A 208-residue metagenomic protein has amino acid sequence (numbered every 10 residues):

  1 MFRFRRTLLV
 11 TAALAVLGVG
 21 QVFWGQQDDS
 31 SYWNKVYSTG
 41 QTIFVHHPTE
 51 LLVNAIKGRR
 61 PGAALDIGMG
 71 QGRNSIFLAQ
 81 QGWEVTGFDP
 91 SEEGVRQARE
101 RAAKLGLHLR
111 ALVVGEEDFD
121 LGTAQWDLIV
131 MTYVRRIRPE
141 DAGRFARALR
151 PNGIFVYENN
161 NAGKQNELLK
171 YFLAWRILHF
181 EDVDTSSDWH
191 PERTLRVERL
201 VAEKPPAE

Functional and structural regions predicted by a protein language model:
P61-G70: Conserved class I S-adenosyl-L-methionine
E84-D89: Conserved SAM-binding motif I beta-strand of class I
S91-E93: Conserved SAM/SAH-binding beta-strand->alpha-helix loop
A98-R99: Conserved SAM-binding loop
L105-E116: Conserved SAM-binding strand-loop segment of SAM-dependent methyltransferases
F119-L128: A short acidic, Gly/Pro-enriched loop at the edge of an enzyme's catalytic core that lines a small-molecule cofactor
E140-P151: A short glycine-rich, Lys/Arg-flanked "PGG" loop and its adjoining helix->strand segment in the class I
N152-N160: Conserved beta-strand signature within the Rossmann-like core of class I S-adenosyl-L-methionine
